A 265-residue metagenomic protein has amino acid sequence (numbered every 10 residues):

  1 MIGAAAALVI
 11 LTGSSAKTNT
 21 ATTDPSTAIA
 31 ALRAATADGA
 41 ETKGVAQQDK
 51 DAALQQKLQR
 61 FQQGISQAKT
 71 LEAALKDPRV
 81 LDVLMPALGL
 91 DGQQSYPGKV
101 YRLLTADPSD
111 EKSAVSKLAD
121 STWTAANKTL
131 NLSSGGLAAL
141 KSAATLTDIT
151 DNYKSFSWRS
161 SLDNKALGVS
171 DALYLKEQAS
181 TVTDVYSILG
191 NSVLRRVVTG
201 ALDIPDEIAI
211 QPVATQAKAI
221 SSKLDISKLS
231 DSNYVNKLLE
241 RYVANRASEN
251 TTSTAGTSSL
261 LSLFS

Functional and structural regions predicted by a protein language model:
M1-K50, T251-S265: Short, compositionally biased, intrinsically disordered N-terminal export/targeting signals, typified by the non-Sec
D38-T70, T105-S109, W158-D184: Short, flexible domain-boundary/linker segments around small modular repeats
R60, R79-V83, S121-A125, Y174 (+5 more regions): Extracytoplasmic/secreted proteins, especially bacterial periplasmic and envelope-associated proteins
K69-L88, T183-I204: A structural feature that tracks compact, well-ordered secondary-structure segments with a strong bias toward
L81-D82, P86-N152: Hydrophobic, ordered structural segments
Y101-P108, V213-L224: Short amphipathic alpha-helical linker/capping segments at the junctions of internal repeats and modular domains
S142-L146, T150-A179, P205, Q216 (+1 more regions): Extracellular/secretory-pathway and virion-surface proteins
K223-S265: Proline-poor, low-complexity alpha-helical tail modules
